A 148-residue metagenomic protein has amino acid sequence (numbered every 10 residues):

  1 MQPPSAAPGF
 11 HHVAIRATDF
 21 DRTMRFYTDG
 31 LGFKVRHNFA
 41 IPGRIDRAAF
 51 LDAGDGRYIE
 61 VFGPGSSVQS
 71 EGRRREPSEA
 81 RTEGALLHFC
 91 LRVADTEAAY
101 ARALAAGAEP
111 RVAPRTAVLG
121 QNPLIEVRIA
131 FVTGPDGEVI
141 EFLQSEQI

Functional and structural regions predicted by a protein language model:
M1-A6, A49, L91, Y100-I148: Vicinal oxygen chelate
A7, G30-G32, E83, A108: Alpha-helix termination/capping residues and helix-transition junctions
G9-D19, A48-A53, R57, R74-R102 (+1 more regions): Vicinal oxygen chelate
A14, K34-P42, R111-A117, Q144: Conserved catalytic-core motifs of GNAT/GCN5-like acyltransferases
R16-I59, I125: Core segments of cupin and vicinal oxygen chelate
H37, D46, V68-E76, A117-P123: A short, acidic/glycine-rich surface segment
R57, G65-V68, T116, I148: Active-site/binding-pocket entry motifs
E60-F62, E141: Conserved beta-strand in the GNAT
